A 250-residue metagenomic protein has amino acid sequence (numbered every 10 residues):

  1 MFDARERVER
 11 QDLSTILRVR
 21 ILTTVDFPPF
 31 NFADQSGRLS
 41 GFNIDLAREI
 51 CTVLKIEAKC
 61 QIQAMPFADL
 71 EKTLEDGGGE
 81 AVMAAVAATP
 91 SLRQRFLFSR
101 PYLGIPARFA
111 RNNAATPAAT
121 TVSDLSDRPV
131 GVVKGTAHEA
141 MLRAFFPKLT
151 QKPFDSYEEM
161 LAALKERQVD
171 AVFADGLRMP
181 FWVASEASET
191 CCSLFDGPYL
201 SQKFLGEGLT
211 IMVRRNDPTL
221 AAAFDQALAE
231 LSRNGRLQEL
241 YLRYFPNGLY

Functional and structural regions predicted by a protein language model:
M1-A4, Q11, A137-F154, L194-F195 (+1 more regions): Ligand-binding clefts/hinges and TM-proximal coupling segments of bilobed small-molecule sensing domains
M1-A85, S91-Q94, P153: Extracytoplasmic small-molecule ligand-binding "clamshell" domains of the periplasmic binding protein/Venus flytrap
T23-P28, G37-V53, V86-A87, R108-A162 (+2 more regions): Bilobed "Venus flytrap"/periplasmic-binding protein-like clamshell domains and structurally analogous long
V25, L103-R111, G176, P180-L228 (+1 more regions): Periplasmic-binding protein-like
R48, T52, K59-D124, A187-F204: Acidic, polar ligand-binding/catalytic clefts
I50, L74-E75, L125, L164-K165 (+2 more regions): Hydrophobic residues within well-ordered alpha-helices
C51-I56, E75, G79, A114 (+7 more regions): Sec-exported extracytoplasmic/periplasmic mature domains
G79-A85, D170-D175, M179-P180, C192-S193 (+1 more regions): Paired acidic/hydrophobic, glycine-rich loop segments that form the ligand-binding mouth/hinge of periplasmic-binding
